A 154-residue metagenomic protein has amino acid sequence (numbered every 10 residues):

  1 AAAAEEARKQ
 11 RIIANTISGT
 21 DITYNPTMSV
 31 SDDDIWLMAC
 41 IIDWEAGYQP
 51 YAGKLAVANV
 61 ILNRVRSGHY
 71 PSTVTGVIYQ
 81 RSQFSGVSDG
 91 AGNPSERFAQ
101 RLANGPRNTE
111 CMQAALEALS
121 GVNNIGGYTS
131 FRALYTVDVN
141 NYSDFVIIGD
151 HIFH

Functional and structural regions predicted by a protein language model:
A1-T16: Intrinsically disordered, low-complexity, charge-biased segments
I12-H154: Bacterial extracytoplasmic/cell-wall-associated proteins, especially those involved in peptidoglycan
